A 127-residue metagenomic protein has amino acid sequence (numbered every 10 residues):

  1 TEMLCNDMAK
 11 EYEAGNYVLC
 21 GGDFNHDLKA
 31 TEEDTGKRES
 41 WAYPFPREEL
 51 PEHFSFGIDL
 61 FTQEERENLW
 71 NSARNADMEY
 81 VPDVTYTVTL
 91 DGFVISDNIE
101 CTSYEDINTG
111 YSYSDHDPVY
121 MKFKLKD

Functional and structural regions predicted by a protein language model:
T1-D127: Active-site regions of metal-assisted phosphoester/phosphodiester hydrolases, unifying DNase/endonuclease modules
